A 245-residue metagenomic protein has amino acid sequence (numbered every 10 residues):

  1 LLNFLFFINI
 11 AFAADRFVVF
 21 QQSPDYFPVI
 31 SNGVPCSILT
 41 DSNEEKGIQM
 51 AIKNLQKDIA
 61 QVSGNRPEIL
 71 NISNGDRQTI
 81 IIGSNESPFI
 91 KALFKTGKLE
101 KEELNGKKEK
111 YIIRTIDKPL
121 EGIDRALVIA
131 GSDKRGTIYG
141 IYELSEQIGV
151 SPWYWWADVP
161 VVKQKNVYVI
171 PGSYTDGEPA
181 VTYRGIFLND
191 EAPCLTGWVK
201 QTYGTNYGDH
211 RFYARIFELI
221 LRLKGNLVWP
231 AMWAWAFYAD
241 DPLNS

Functional and structural regions predicted by a protein language model:
L1-N9: Bacterial N-terminal signal peptides
I8, F12-A13, L243-S245: Short, intrinsically disordered, charge-balanced linker/junction segments flanking boundaries in proteins
A13-E178: Contiguous, structured surface segment used for ligand recognition
P35, D41-I48, S63, P67 (+3 more regions): Aromatic-lined carbohydrate-binding surfaces of glycoside hydrolases
